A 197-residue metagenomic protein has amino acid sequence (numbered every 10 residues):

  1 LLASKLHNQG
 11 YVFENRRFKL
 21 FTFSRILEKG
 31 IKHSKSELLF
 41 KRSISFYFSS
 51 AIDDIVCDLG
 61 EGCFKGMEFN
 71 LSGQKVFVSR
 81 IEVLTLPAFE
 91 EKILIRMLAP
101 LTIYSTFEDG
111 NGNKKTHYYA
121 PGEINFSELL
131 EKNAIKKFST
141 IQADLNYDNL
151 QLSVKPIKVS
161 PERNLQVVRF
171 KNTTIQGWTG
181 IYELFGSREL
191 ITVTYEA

Functional and structural regions predicted by a protein language model:
L1-A197: RNA-interacting cores
